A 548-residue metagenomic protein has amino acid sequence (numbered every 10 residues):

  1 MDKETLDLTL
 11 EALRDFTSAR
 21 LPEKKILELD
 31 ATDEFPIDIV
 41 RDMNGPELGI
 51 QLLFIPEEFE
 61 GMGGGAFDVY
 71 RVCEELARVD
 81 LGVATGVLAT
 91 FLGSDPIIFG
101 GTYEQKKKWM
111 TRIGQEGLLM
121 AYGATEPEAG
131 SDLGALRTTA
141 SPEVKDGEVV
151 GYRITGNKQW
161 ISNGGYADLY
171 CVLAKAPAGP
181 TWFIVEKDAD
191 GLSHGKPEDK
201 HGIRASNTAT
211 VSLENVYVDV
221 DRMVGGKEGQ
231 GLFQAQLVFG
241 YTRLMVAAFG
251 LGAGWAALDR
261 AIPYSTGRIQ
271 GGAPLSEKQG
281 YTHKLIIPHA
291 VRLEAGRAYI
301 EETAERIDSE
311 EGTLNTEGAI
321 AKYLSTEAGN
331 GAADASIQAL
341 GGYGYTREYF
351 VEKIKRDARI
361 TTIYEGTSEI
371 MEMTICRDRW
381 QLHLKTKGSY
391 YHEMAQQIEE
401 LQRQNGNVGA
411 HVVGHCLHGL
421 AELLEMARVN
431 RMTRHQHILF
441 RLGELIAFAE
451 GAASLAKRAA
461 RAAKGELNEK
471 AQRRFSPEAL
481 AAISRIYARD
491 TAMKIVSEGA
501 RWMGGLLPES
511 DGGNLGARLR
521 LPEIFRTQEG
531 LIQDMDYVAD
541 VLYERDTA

Functional and structural regions predicted by a protein language model:
M1-V87, K107-K108, R112-Q115, G147-E148 (+3 more regions): Amphipathic, small/basic residue-rich leader segments at the start of a protein or domain
E4, L8-T9, R78, H194-E294 (+2 more regions): Glycine-rich beta->alpha junctions and the first turn(s) of the following alpha-helix
K25-A31, S265-A273, L293-L324, I337-L340 (+1 more regions): C-terminal helix-coil-helix/basic helical segment that borders enzyme active sites and/or dimer interfaces and provides
P46-K107, T111-G117, N163-L169, L293 (+7 more regions): Internal helix-loop-helix
V72, Y343-G409, M503-A548: Glycine-rich phosphate/cofactor-binding loops in nucleotide/flavin-utilizing enzymes
E116-A124: A short, Trp-centered hydrophobic/proline-enriched beta-strand micro-motif
V150-H194: A short core secondary-structure module
G409-A548: C-terminal amphipathic alpha-helical interaction region
